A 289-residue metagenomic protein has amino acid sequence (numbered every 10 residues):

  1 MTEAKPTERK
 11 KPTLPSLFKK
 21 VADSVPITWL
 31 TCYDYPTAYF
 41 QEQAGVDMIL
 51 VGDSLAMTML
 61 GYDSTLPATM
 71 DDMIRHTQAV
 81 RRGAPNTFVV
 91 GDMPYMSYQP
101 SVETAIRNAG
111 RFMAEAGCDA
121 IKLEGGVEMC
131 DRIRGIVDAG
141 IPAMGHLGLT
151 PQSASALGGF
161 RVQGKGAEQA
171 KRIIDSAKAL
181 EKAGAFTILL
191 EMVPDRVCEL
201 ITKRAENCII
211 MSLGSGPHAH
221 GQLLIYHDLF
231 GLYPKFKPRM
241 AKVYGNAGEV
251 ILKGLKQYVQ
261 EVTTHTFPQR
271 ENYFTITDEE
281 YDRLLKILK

Functional and structural regions predicted by a protein language model:
T2-K289: Alpha/beta enzyme core
